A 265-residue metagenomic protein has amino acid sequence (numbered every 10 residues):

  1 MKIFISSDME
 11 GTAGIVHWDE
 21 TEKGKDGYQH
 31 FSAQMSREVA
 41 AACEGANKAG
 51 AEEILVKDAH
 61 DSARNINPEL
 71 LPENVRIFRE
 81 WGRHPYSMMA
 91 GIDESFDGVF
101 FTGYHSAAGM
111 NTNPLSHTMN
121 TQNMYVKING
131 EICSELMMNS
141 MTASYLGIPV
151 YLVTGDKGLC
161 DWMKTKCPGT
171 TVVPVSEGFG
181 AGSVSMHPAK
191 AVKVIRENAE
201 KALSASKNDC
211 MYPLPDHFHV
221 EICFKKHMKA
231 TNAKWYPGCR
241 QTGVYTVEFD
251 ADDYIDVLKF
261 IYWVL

Functional and structural regions predicted by a protein language model:
M1-F4: Extreme N-terminal starter segment of soluble prokaryotic enzymes
S6-S7, K57-D58, V99-G103, V153-T154 (+1 more regions): Short beta-strand segments
I15, M35-A41, N47-G50, L146 (+1 more regions): Soluble secreted/lumenal catalytic domains with histidine-centered metal-binding or acid-base catalytic motifs
D19-E44: Short catalytic helix/loop segments, enriched in acidic residues and glycine and frequently bearing histidine
E73-I92: A glycine-rich helix N-cap at a beta->alpha junction
N120-L146, T154-G158: Active-site glycine-rich loop that binds ribose-phosphate moieties when present
T142-L203: Active-site rim beta-loop-alpha module in soluble metabolic enzymes
G178, A191-L265: C-terminal accessory domains and tails appended to enzymatic cores
